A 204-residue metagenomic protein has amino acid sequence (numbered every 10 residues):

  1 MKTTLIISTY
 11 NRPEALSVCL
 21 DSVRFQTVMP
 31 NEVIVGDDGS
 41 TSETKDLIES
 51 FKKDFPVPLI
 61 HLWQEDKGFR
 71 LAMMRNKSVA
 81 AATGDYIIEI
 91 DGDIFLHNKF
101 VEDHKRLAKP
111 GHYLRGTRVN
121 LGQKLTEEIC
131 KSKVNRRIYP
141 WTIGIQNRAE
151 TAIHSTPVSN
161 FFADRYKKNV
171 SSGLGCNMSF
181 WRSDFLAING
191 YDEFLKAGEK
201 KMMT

Functional and structural regions predicted by a protein language model:
K2-T4, E32: Cell-envelope/extracellular polymer assembly enzymes that use nucleotide-activated donors
R12-F25: Short, well-formed alpha-helical segments that are part of the catalytic scaffolds of diverse glycosyltransferases
S22, M29, D37-I48, G68 (+1 more regions): A conserved acidic beta->alpha catalytic loop
E65-A82, K99: Glycine-rich, basic loop-to-helix element that forms the pyrophosphate-binding segment of sugar-nucleotide handling
I87: Short aromatic/hydrophobic "clamp" motif used to bind/position activated sugar donors
K99-P140: Conserved donor NDP-sugar-binding/catalytic core segment of glycosyltransferases
G122, V134-V170: Short, flexible, basic/aromatic active-site loop/helix in glycosyltransferases
S172-G173, N177-F180, D184-N189, L195-T204: A short, conserved alpha-helix in the catalytic core of glycosyltransferases
